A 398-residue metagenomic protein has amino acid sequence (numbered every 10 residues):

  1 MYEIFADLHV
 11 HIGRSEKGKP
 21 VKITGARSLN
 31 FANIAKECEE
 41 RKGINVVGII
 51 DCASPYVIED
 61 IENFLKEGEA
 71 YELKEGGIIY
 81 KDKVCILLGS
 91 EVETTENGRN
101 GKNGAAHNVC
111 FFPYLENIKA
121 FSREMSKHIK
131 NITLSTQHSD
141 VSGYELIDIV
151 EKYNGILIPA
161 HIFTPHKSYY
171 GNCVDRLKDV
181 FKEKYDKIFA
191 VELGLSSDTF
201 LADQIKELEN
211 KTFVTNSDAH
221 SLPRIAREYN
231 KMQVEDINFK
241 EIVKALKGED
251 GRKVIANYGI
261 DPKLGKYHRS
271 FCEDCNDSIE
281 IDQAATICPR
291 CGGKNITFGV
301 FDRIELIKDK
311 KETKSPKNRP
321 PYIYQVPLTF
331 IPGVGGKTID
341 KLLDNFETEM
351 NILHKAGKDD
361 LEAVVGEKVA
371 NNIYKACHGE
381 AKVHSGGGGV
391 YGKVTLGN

Functional and structural regions predicted by a protein language model:
M1-E96, N100-N103, N372, A376 (+2 more regions): An N-terminally biased module of ancient metal coordination in phosphate/nucleic-acid-related enzymes
E3, K17, I58-F189: Extended substrate/RNA-proximal surfaces in nucleic-acid metabolism proteins
H9, D51, I86, C110 (+5 more regions): Divalent metal-coordination and catalytic microenvironments
V10, C52, V92, I162 (+2 more regions): Active-site metal-binding loops of divalent metal-dependent hydrolases
V191-F200, K206-L208, R224-I225: Acidic/histidine-rich catalytic cores of soluble enzymes
K211-R227: Short acidic/histidine-rich active-site segments
G251-Y322: Cys/His-rich short segments
